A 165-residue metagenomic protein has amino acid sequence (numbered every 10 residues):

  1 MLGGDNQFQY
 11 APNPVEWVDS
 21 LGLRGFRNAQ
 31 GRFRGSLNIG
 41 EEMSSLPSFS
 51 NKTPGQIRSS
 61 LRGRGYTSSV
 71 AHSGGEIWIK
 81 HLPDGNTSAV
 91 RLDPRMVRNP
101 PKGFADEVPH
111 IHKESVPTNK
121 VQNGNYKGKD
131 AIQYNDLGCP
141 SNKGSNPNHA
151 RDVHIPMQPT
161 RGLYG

Functional and structural regions predicted by a protein language model:
M1-Q30, G165: Short turn/helix-capping motifs enriched in Asx and small/polar residues
R24-G165: Catalytic toxin/effector domains delivered as secreted proteins or via bacterial secretion systems
